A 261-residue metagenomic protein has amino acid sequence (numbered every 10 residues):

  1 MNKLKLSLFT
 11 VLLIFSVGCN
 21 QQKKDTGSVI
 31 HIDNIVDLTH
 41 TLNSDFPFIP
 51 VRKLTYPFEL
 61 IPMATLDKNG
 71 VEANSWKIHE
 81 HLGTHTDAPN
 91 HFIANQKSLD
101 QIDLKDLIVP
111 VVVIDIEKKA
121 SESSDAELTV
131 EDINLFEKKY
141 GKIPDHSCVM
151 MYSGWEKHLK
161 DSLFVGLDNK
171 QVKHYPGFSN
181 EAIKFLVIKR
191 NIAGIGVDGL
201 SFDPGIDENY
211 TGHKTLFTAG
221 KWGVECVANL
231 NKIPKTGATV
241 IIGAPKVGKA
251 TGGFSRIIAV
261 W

Functional and structural regions predicted by a protein language model:
M1-K3, Q21-Q22: Intrinsically disordered, low-complexity sequence elements enriched in Ser/Thr/Gly/Pro
N2-T10: Sec-dependent signal peptide recognition, specifically the positively charged N-region followed immediately by
F15-G18: C-terminal motif of bacterial Sec signal peptides marking the signal peptidase cleavage site
N20-W261: Active-/binding-site microenvironments in catalytic and ligand-binding cores
